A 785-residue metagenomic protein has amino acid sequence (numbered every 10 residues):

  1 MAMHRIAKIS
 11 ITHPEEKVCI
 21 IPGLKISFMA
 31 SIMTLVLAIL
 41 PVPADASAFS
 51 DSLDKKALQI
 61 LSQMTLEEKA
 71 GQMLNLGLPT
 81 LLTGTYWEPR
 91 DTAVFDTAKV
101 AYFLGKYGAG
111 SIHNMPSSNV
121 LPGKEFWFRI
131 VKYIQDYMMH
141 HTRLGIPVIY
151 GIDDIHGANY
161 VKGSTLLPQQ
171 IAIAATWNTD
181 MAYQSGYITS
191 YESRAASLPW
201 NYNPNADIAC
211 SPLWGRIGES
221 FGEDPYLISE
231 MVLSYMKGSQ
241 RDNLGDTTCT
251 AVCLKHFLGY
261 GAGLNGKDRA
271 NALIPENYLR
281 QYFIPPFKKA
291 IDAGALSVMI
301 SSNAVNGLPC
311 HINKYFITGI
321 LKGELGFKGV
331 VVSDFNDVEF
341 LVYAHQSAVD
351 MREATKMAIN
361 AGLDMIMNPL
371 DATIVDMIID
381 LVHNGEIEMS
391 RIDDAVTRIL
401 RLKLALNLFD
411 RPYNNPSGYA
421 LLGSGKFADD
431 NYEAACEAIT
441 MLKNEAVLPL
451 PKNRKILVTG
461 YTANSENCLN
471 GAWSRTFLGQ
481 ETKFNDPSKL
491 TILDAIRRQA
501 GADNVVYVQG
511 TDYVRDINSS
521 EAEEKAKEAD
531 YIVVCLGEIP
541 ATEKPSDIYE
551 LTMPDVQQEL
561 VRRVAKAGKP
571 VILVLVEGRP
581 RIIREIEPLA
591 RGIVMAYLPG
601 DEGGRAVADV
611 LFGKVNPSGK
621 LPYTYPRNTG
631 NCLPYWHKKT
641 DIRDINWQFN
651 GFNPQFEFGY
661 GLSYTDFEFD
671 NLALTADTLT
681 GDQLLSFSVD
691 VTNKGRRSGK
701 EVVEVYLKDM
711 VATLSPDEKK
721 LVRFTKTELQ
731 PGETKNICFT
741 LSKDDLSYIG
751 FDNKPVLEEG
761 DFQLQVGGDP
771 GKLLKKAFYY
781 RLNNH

Functional and structural regions predicted by a protein language model:
M1-L24: N-terminal secretory signal peptides that target proteins for export/translocation
S10, I39-I749, K754-P770: Glycoside hydrolase catalytic-domain context in secreted enzymes
G23-L24, I32, W214, K700: Extended rod-forming repeat segments used as scaffolds/tethers
S27-L40: Bacterial N-terminal signal peptides
K772-H785: Short beta-strand elements
